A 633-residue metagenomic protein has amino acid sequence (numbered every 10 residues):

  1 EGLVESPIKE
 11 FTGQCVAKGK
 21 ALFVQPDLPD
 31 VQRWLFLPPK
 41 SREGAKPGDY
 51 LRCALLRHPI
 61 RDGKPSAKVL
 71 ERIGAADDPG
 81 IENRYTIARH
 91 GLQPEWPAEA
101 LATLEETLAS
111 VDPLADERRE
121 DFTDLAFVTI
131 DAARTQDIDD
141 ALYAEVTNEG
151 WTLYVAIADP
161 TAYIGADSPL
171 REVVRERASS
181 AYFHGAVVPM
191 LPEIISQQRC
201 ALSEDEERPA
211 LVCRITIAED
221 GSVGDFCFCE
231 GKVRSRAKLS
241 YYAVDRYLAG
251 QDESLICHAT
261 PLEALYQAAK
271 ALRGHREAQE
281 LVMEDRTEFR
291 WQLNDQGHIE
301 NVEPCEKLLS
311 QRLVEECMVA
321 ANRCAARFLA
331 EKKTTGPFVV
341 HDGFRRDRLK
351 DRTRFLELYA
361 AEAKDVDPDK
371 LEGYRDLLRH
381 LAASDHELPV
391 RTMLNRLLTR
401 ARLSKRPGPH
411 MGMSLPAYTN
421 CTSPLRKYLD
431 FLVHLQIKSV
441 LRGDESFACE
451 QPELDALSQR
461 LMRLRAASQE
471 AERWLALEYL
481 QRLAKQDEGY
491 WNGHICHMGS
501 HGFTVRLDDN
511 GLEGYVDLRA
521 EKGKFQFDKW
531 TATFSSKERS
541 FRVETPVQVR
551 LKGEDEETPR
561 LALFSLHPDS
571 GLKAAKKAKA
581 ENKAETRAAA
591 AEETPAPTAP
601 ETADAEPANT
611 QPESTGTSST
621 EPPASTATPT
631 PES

Functional and structural regions predicted by a protein language model:
E1-L37: Charged, low-complexity terminal tails
E1-P7, S66-I73, S458: Short, structured interface segments
E5-I8, K18-K20, P59-R61, I73-D78 (+2 more regions): Short, conserved beta-turn/loop elements at beta-strand boundaries and strand-helix junctions
L35-S41, L483, A532-K537: Short alpha-helix capping/helix-loop boundary micro-motifs
R52, H58, Y85, L92 (+4 more regions): Electropositive polyanion-binding surfaces
A588-S633: Long, low-complexity, intrinsically disordered segments
